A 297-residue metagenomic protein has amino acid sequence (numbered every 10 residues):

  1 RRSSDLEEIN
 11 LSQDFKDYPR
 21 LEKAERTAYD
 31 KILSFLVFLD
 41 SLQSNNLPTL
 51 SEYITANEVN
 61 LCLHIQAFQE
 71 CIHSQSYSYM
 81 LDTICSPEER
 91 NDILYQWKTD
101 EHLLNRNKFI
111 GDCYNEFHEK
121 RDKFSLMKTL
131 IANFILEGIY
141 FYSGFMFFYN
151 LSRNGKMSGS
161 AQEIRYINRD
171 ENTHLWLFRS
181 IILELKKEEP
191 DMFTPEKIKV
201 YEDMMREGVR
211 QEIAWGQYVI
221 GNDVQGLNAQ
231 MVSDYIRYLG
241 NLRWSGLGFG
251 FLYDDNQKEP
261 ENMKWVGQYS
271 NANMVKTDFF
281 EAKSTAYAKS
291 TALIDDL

Functional and structural regions predicted by a protein language model:
S12-F35, E52, I93-I135, S152-S158 (+2 more regions): Acidic/His metal-coordination segments adjacent to aromatic residues that form catalytic metal sites in metalloenzymes
A24-Y53, I72-Q75, L126-L151, T173-L177: Alpha-helical bundle segments that constitute or directly flank the non-heme di-iron/ferroxidase center
Q43, T49-H118: Long, hydrophobic, well-ordered secondary-structure blocks that form the structural core and pocket-lining surfaces
T49-L61, T83-N91, F117-L130, M146-Y166 (+2 more regions): Inter-helical turn/loop segments and adjacent helix faces that build the functional surface of alpha-helical bundle
I65-T83, T99-H102, F109, L136-M146 (+3 more regions): Alpha-helical scaffold segments in carbohydrate-active enzymes
P190-L297: Extended, helix-rich structural scaffolds rather than catalytic motifs
